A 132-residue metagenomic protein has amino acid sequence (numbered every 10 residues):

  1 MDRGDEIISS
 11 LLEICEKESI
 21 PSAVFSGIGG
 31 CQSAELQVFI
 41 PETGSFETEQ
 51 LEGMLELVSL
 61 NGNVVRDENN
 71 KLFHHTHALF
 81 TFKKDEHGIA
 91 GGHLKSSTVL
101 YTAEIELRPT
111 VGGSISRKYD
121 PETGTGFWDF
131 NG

Functional and structural regions predicted by a protein language model:
M1-I28, Q32-H74, L79-G132: N-terminal intrinsically disordered, cationic/polar leader segments that include organellar targeting peptides
